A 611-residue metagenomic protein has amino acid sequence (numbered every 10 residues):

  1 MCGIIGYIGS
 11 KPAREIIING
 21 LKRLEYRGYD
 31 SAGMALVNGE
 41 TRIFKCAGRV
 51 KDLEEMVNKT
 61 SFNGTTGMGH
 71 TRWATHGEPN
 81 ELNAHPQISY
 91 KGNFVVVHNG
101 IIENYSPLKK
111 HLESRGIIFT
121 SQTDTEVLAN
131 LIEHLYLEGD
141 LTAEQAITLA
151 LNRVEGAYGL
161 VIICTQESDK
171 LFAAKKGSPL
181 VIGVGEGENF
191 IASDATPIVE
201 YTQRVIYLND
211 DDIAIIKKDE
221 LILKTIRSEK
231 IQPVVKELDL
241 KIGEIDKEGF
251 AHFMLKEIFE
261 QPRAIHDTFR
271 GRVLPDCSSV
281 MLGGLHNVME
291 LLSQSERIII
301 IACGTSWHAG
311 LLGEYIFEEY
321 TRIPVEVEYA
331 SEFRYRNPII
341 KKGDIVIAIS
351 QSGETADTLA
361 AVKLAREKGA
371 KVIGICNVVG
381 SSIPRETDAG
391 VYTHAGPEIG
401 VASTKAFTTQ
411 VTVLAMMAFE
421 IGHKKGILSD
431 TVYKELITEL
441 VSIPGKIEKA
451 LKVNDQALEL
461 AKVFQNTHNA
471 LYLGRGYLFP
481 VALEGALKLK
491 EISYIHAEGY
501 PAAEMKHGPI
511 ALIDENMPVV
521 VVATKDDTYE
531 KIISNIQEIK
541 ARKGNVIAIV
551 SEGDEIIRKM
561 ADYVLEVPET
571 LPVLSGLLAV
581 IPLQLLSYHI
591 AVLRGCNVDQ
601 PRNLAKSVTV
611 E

Functional and structural regions predicted by a protein language model:
M1-A251, R263-R297, Y335, D430 (+3 more regions): Conserved short alpha-helical segments that host acidic/polar catalytic motifs at enzyme active sites
T65, G69-L82, D276-M289, G313-I349 (+1 more regions): Glycine-rich oxoanion-binding loops at beta->alpha junctions
T66, F94, R297-I299, I345 (+3 more regions): Structural motif
P86-I88, F172-A173, V205-I206, I213-I215 (+12 more regions): Replace "in large, NTP-powered and nucleic-acid-processing enzymes" with "in large, NTP-powered factors and other
V154-E188, L460, Q465-E491, D526 (+1 more regions): Acidic/histidine-rich
M254, N545, M560, T570-E611: Generic C-terminus detector
Q261-I265, F269-I299, A389-P518, A591-E611: Active-site phosphate/pyrophosphate-binding segments
E290-E435, E439-S442, T524-Y563, V567 (+1 more regions): Glycine-rich phosphate-binding loops that contact phosphosugars or nucleotide phosphates
